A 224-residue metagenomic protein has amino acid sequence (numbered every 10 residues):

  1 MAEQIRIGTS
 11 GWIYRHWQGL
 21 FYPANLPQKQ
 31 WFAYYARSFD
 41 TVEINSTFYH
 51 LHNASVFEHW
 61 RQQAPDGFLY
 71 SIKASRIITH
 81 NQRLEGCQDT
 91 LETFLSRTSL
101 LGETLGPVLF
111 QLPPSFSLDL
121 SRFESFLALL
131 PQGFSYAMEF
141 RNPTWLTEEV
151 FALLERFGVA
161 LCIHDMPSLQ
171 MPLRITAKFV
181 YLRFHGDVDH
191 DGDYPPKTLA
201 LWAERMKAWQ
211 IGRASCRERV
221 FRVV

Functional and structural regions predicted by a protein language model:
M1-S215: Residues lining hydrophobic/aromatic ligand-binding pockets adjacent to catalytic sites
A214-V224: Single conserved hydrophobic/aromatic residue that forms the stacking wall/gate of nucleotide- or nucleobase-binding
